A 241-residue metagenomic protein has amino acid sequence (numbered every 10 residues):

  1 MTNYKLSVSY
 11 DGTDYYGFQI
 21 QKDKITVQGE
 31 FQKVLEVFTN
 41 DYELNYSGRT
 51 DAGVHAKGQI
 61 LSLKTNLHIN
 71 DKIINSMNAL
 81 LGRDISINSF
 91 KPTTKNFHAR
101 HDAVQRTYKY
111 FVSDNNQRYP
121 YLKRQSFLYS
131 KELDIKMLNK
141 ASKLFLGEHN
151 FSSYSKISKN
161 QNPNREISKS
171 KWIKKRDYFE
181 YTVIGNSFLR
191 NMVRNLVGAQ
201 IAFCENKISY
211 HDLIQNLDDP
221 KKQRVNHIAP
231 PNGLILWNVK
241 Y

Functional and structural regions predicted by a protein language model:
M1-Y241: Structured-RNA-binding interfaces characteristic of tRNA pseudouridine synthases
